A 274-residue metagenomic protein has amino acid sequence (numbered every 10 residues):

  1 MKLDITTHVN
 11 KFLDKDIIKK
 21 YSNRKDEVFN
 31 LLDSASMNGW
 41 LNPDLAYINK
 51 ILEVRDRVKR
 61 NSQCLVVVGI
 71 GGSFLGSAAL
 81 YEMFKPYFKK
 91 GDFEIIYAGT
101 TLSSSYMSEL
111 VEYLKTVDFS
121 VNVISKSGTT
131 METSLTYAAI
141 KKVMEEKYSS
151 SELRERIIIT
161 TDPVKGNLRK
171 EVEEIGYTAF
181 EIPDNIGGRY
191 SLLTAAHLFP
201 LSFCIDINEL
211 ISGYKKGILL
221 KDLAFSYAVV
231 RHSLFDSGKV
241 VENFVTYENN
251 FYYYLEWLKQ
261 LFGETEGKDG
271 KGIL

Functional and structural regions predicted by a protein language model:
M1-D56: Extended, charge-enriched "interface" segments that sit outside catalytic cores
K20, L31, E171, G213-G217 (+1 more regions): Residues that form generic nucleotide/phosphate-binding pockets
S36, W40, D44, I205-N208 (+1 more regions): Acidic catalytic cores of enzymes that act on phosphate-bearing nucleotides/polynucleotides
L45-N49, T101, S105, D222-A224: Conserved phosphate-coordination/catalytic loops
D56-L219: Glycine-rich phosphate-binding loops that contact phosphosugars or nucleotide phosphates
